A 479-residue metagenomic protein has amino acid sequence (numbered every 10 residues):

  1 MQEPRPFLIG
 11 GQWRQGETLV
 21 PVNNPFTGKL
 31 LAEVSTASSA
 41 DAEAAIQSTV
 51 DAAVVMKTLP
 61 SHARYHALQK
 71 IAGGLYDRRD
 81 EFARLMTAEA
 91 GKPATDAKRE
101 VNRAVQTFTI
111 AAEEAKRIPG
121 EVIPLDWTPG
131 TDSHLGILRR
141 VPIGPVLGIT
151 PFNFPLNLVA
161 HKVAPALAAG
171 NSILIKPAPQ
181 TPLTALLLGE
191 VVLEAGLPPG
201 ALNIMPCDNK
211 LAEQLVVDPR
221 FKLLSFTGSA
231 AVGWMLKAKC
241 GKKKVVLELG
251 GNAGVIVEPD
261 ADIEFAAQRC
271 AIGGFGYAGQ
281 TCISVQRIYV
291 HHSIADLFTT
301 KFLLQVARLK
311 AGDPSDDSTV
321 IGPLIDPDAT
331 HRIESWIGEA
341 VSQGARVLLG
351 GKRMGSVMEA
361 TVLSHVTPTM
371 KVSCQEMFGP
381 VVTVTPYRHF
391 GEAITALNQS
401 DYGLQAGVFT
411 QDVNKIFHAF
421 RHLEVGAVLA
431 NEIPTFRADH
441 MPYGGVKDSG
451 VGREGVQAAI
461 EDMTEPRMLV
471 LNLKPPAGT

Functional and structural regions predicted by a protein language model:
M1-P25, M463: Hydrophobic face of amphipathic alpha-helices that form TPR/SEL1-like repeat modules and related alpha-solenoid
T27-E33, L197, I256, K310 (+3 more regions): Conserved C-terminal structural/oligomerization subdomain of aldehyde/semialdehyde dehydrogenase
G28, R64, M86, F108 (+9 more regions): Residue-level signal for inorganic ion chemistry
L30-A37, A52-T58, L147-G148, V255-E258 (+4 more regions): Short, well-ordered beta-strand elements within core beta-sheets of diverse protein domains
L31-P119: Glycine-rich loop-to-alpha-helix module at the N-terminal edge of alpha/beta enzyme cores
T109-P124, A307-A311, V347-K352: Proline-centered turn/helix-capping motifs that create local helix->coil transitions or kinks
I123-F265, Y387: Rossmann-like NAD(P) dinucleotide-binding subdomain of oxidoreductase/dehydrogenase enzymes
A231-T367, A430, P476-T479: ALDH superfamily catalytic-core signature
